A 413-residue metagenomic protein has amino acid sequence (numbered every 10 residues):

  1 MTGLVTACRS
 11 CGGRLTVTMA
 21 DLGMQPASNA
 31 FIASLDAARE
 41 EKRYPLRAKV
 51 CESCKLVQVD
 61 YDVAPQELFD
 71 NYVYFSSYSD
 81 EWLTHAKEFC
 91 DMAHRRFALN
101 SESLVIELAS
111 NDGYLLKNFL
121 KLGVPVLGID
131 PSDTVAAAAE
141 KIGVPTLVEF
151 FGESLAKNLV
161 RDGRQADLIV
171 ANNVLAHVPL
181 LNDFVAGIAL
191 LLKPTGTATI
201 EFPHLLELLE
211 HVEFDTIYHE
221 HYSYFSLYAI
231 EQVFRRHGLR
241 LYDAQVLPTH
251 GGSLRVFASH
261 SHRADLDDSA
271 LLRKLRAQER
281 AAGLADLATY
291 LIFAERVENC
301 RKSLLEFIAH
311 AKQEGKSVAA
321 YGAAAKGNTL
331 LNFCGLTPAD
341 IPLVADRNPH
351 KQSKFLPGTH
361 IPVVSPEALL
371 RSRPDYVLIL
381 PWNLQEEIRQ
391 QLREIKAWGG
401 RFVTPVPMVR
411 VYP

Functional and structural regions predicted by a protein language model:
M1-E81, Q245: N-terminal juxtadomain amphipathic helix that follows a signal peptide/anchor or precedes a small N-terminal auxiliary
E102-N111, V318: Conserved class I S-adenosyl-L-methionine
D112-G123: Conserved SAM-binding loop of SAM-dependent methyltransferases across substrates and taxa, primarily the Class I
V170: A conserved beta-strand element that flanks and buttresses the S-adenosyl-L-methionine
N182-T197: A short glycine-rich, Lys/Arg-flanked "PGG" loop and its adjoining helix->strand segment in the class I
T195-P203, R401-P405: Conserved beta-strand signature within the Rossmann-like core of class I S-adenosyl-L-methionine
I200-S223, L227-I230, F234: Short, glycine-/aromatic-enriched active-site segment of Class I SAM-dependent methyltransferases
H250-R296: Flexible, glycine-/basic-rich loop-and-beta segments that form/coincide with the SAM-dependent methyltransferase
